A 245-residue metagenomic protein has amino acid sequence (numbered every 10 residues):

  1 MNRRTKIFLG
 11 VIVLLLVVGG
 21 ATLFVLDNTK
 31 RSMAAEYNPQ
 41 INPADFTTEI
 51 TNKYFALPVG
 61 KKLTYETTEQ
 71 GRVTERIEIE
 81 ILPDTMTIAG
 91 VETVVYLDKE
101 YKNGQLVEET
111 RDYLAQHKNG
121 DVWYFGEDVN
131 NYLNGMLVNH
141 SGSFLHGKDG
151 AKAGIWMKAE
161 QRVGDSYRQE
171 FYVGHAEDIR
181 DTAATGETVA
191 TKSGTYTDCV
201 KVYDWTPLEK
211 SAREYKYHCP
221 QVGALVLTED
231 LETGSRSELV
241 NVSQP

Functional and structural regions predicted by a protein language model:
M1-V17, L23-F24: N-terminal Sec-pathway targeting helices
F8, L23-P245: Conserved functional acidic sites
